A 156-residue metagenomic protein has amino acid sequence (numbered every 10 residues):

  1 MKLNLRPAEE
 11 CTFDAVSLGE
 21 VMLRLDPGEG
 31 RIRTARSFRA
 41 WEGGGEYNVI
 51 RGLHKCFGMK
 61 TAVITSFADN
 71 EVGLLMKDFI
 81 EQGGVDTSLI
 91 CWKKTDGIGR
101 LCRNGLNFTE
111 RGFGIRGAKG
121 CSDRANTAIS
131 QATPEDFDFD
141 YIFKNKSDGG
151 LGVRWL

Functional and structural regions predicted by a protein language model:
M1-S37: Positively charged, low-complexity intrinsically disordered leader regions
E10, R33, G44, L101-R103: A generic fold-level signal
D14, W41-N48, T133-P134: Short secondary-structure boundary/capping elements
V21, G45-Y47, R154: Gly/Ser/Thr-rich beta-alpha loop segments that engage phosphate groups in nucleotides
P27-R31, H54-K60, S147-L151: A short alpha-helix capping/helix-coil boundary motif
S37-G44, E71: Residues at secondary-structure transition points
W41, N48-K60, Q82: Alpha-helix C-terminal capping segments
K60-L156: Conserved N-terminal subdomain of the carbohydrate kinase-like
